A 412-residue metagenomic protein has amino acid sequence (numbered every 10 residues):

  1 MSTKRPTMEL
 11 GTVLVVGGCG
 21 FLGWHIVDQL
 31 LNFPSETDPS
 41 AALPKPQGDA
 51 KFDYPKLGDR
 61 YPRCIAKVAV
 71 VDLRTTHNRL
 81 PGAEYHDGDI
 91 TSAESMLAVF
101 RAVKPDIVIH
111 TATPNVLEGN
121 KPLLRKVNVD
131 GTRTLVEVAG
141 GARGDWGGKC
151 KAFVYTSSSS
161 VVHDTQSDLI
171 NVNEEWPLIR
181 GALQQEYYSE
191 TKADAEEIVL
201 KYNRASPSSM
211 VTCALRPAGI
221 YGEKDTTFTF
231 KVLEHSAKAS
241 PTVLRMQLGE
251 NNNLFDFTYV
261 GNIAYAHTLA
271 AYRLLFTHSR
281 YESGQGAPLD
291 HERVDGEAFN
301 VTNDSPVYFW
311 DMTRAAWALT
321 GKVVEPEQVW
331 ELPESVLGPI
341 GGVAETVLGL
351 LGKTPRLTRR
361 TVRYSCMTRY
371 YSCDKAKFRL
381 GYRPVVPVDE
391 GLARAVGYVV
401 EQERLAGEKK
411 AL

Functional and structural regions predicted by a protein language model:
S2-K4, Y371-R379, R383-L412: Amphipathic terminal alpha-helices
P6-S40, P44, G48-R63: N-terminal Rossmann NAD(P)H-binding glycine-rich loop of SDR-like oxidoreductase domains
H77-R79, D87-D130, T134: NAD(P)H-binding glycine-rich loop region in Rossmannoid oxidoreductase-like domains and their noncatalytic homologs
T134-Y188, C213: Conserved Rossmann-fold NAD(P)-dependent oxidoreductase catalytic core, especially the SDR/UDP-sugar
L183-C213: Active-site Tyr-X1-5-Lys
R204-L275, A316: NAD(P)-dependent short-chain dehydrogenase/reductase
V260, H267, Q285-P288, A298 (+1 more regions): Conserved C-terminal active-site "lid" loop/helix of NAD(P)H-dependent oxidoreductases that clamps the redox cofactor
R273-R356, A406-L412: Mid/C-terminal beta-alpha module of Rossmann-like enzyme folds, strongest in SDR-family dehydrogenases/epimerases
